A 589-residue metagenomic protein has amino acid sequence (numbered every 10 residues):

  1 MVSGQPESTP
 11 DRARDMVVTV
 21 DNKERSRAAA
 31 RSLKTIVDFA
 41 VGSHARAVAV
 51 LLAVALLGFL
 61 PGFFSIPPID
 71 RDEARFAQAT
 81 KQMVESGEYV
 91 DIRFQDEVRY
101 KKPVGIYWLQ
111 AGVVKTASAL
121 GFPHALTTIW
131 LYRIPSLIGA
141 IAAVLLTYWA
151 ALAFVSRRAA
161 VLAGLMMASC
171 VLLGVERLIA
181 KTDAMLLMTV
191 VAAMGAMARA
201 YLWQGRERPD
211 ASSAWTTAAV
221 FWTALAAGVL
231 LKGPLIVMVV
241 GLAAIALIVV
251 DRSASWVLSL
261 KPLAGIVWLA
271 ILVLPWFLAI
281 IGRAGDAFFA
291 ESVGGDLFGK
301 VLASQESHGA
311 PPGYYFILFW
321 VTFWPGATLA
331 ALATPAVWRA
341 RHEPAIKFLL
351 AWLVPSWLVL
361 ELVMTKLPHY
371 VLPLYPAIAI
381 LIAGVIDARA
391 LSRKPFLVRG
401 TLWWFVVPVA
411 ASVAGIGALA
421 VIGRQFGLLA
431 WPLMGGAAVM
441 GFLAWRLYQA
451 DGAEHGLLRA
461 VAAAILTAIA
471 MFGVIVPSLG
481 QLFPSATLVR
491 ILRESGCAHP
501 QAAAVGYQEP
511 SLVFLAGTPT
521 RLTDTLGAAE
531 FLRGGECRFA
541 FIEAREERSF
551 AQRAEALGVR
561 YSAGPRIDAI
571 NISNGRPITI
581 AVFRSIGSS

Functional and structural regions predicted by a protein language model:
V2-E7, D15-F396, N571-T579: Membrane-integral, polyisoprenol-dependent glycosyltransferases of the GT-C/oligosaccharyltransferase superfamily
G4-E7, V17-R25, S32-L33, W215 (+3 more regions): Membrane-embedded architecture of ER/inner-membrane glycosylation machinery
